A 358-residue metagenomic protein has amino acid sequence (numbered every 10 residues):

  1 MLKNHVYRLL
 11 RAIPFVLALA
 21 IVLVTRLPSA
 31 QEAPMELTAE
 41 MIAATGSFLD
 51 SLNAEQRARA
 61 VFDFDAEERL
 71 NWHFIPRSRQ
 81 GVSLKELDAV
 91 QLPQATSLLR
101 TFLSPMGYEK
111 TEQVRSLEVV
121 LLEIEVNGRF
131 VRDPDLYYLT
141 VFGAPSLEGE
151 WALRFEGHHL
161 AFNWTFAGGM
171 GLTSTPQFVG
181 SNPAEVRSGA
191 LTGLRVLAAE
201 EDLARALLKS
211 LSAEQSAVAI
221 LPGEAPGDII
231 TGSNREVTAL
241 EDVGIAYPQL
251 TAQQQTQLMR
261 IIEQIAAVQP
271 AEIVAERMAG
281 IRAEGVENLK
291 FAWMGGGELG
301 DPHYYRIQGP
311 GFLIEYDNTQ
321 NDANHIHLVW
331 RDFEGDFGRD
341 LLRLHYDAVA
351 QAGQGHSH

Functional and structural regions predicted by a protein language model:
L2-F15: Bacterial N-terminal signal peptides that target proteins for export
Y7-L10, T25, L342: Short, intrinsically disordered low-complexity segments
A12-V24: Bacterial N-terminal signal peptides
T25-Q31: Signal peptide processing junction and immediate N-terminal pro/mature segment of secreted/exported proteins
Q31-S104, Y108-H358: A cross-kingdom marker for long, charged
